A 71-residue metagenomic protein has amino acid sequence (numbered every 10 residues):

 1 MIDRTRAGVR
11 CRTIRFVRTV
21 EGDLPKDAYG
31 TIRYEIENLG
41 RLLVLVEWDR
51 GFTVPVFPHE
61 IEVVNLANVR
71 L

Functional and structural regions predicted by a protein language model:
I2-A67: Basic/aromatic-rich interaction segments and small domains that mediate binding to polyanionic partners
V69-L71: Long, low-complexity intrinsically disordered regions
